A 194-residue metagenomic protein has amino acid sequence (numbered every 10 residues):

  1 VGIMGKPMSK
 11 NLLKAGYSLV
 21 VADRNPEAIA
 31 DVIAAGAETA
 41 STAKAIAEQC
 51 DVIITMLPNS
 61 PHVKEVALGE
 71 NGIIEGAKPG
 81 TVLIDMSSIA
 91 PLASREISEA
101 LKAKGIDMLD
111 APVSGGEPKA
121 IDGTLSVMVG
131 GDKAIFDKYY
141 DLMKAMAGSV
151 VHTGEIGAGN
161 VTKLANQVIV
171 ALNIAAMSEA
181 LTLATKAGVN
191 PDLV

Functional and structural regions predicted by a protein language model:
V1-E48, V52-T55, T81, M86: NAD(P)+-binding Rossmann beta1-loop-alpha1 motif at the extreme N-terminus of oxidoreductases
L19, T39, D107-L109, V150 (+1 more regions): Hydrophobic beta-strand scaffold residues
R24-N25, N59, D132: Residues in the short beta-alpha loop(s) of Rossmann-like NAD(P)-binding domains
A43-M108: Rossmann-fold NAD(P) dinucleotide-binding segment
S88-Q167, A171: Rossmann-fold dinucleotide-binding core
G157-V194: Helical "substrate-binding/catalytic lid" subdomain of Rossmann-like NAD(P)-dependent dehydrogenases/reductases
